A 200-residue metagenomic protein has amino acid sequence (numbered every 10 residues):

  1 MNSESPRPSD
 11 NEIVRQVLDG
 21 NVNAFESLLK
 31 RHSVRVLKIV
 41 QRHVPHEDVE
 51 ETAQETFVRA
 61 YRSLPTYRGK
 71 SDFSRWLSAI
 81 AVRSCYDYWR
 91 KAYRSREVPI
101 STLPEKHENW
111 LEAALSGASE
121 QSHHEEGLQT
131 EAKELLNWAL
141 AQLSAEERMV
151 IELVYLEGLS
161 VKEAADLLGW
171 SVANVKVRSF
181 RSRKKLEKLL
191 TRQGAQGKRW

Functional and structural regions predicted by a protein language model:
N2-E4, L18-S27, L37-E55, V172 (+1 more regions): Short, charged helix-capping/linker segments at alpha-helix termini
P8, D19-V22, Y93, P104 (+3 more regions): Amphipathic alpha-helical segment used for protein-protein interaction
S27-E47, S63, L140, E146 (+1 more regions): Amphipathic, Lys/Arg- and hydrophobic-enriched alpha-helical face
L29, P45, V154-L156, F180: Short amphipathic helical patch at the helix-1/turn junction of helix-turn-helix
E51-V58, S71-R83: Structural recognition of an alpha-helix C-terminal capping motif at a helix-to-coil junction
P65-G69, V82-I100: Arg/Lys-rich amphipathic alpha helix in sigma70-family domain 2
V82, Y86, L135-A139, E147 (+2 more regions): DNA-recognition helix of helix-turn-helix
T191-W200: Short, basic, alpha-helical segments at the C-terminal edge of helix-turn-helix-like DNA-binding modules
